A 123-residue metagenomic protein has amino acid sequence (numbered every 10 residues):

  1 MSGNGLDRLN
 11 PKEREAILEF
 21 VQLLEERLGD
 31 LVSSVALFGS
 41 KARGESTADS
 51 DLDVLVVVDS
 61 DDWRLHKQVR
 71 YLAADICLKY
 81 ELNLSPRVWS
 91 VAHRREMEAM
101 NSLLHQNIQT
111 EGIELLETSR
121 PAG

Functional and structural regions predicted by a protein language model:
M1-S34, R43-A48, V58-G123: Catalytic core of pol beta-like nucleotidyltransferases
D53-V56: Short beta-strand->loop micro-motif that forms the acidic, two-metal-ion catalytic signature in nucleotide-processing
